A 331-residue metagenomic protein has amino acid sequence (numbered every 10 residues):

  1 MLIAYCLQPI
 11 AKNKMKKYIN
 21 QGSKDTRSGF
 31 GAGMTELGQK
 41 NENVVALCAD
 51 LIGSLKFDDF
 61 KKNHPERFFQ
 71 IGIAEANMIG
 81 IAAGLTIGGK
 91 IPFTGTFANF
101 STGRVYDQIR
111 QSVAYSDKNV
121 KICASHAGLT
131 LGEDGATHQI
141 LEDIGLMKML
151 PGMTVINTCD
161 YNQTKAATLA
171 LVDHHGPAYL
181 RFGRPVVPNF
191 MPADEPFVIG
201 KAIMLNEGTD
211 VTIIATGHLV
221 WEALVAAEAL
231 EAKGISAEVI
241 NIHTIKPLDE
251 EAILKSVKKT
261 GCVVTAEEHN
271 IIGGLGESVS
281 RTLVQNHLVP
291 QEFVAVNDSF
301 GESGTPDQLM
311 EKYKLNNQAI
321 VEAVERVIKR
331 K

Functional and structural regions predicted by a protein language model:
M1, V120, A178, V211 (+1 more regions): A broad, low-specificity signal marking well-ordered, structured residues that form hydrophobic/aromatic
M1-K14, K331: Short, basic, low-complexity termini and linkers enriched in Ser/Thr/Gly/Pro that act as targeting/leader peptides
A11-R181, V186, P196: Thiamine diphosphate
R27-G29, Q39-N43, L51-K62, L131-G132 (+1 more regions): Thiamine diphosphate
